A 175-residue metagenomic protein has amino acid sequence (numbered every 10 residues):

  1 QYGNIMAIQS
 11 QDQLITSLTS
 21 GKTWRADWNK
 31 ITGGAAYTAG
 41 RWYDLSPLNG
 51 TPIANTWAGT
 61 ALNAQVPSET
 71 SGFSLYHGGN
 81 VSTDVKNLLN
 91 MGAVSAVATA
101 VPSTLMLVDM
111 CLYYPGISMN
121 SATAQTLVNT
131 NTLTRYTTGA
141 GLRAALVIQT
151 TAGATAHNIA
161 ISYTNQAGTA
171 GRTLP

Functional and structural regions predicted by a protein language model:
Y2-P175: Polar, enzyme-active/binding microenvironments
